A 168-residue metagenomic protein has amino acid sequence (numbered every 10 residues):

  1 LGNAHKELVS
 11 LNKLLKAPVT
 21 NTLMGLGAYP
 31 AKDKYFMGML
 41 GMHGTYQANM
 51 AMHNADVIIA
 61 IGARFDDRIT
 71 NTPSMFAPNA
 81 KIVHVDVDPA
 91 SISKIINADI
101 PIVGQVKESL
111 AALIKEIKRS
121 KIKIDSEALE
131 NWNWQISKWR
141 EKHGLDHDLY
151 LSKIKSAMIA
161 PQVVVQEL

Functional and structural regions predicted by a protein language model:
L1, G27, D66-D67, A90-I92 (+1 more regions): Short, acidic Gly/Pro/Ser/Thr-rich loop/turn segments
L1-I58, E167: Anionic-ligand anchoring segments at beta-strand to alpha-helix junctions in alpha/beta enzyme folds, i.e., glycine
N3-E7, P30-Y35, I69-P73, S93-N97 (+1 more regions): Short acidic, glycine/serine/threonine-rich loops at helix termini
H5-K16, P73-P78, I100-P101, R119: Short, solvent-exposed amphipathic alpha-helical segments in soluble enzyme and RNA/protein-processing domains
E7, G44-Q47, S74, I102-Q105 (+1 more regions): Short acidic-hydrophobic sequence patches enriched in Asp/Glu that either
N21-G27, M50-I61, S91-I96, I100 (+1 more regions): Short, surface-exposed, charge-dense and proline/glycine-enriched linear segments
G41-I92: Phosphate/diphosphate-binding loops
A80-L168: Phosphate/pyrophosphate-binding active-site segments
